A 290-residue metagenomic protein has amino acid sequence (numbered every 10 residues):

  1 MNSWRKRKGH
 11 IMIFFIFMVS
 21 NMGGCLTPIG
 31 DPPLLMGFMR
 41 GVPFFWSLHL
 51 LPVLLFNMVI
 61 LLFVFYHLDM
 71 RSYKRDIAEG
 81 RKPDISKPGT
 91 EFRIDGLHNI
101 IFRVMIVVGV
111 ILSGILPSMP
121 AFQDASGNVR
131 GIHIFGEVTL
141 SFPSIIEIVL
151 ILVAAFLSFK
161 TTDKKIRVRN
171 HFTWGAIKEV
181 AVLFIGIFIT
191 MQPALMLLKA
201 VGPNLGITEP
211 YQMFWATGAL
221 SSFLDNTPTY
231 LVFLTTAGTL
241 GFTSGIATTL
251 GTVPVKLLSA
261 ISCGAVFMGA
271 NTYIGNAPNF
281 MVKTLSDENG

Functional and structural regions predicted by a protein language model:
M1-R7, I11-I13, V19, M36-P52 (+3 more regions): Membrane-interfacial helix-loop connectors
W4-R71, I77-I100, M281-G290: Membrane-core helix-loop-helix motifs of multi-pass transport proteins
I13-I16, D95-I106, E147-A154, I185 (+1 more regions): Hydrophobic alpha-helical transmembrane segments of polytopic
M36-F45, R75-K87, S113-F142, G241-V253: Inter-helical loop and helix-membrane interface segments of multi-pass membrane transporters/permeases
H49-N57, P143-E147, K256: Loop-to-transmembrane alpha-helix initiation sites
L61-S86, I94, A155-I166, A181 (+4 more regions): Predominantly late transmembrane helices and immediately cytosolic-facing juxtamembrane segments
M105-L240: Transmembrane helical segments that form the transport core of multi-pass membrane transport proteins
